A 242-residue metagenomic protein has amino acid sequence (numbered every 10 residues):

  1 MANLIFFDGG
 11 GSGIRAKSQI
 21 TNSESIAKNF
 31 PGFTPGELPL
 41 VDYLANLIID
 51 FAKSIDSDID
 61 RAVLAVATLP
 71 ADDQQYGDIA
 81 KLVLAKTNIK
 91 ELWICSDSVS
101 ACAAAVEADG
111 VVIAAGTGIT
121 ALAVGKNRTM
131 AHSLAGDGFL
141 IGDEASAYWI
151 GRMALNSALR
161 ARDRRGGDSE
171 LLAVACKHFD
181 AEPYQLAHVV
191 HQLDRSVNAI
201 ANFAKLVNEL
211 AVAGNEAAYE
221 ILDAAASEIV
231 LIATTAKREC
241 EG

Functional and structural regions predicted by a protein language model:
M1, I89-I113: Conserved phosphate-binding catalytic cores of ATP/NTP-utilizing and phosphoryl-transfer enzymes
M1-I59, A105-V111, L155-G242: ATP-binding/phosphotransfer module of carbohydrate and carboxylate kinases, centering on a glycine-rich
N22-S23, I79-K86, V111, K126-A131: A glycine- and small-aliphatic-rich helix-loop capping segment at beta-alpha/alpha-beta transitions that lines
T34-P35, I49-W93, A104-V106, H188: Short beta-strand-loop/turn "lid" adjacent to the catalytic site in phosphate-handling enzymes
V41, D73-G77, A147: Conserved strand-to-helix beginnings and helix N-cap segments that scaffold or border functional pockets
V63-L69, A115-T117, G242: Glycine-rich beta-strand-to-loop/alpha-helix junction loops that act as flexible
A71-D72, S100-C102, T120-A121: Short, active-site-adjacent cap segments at secondary-structure transitions
A108-A161: Glycine-rich phosphate-binding loop of actin/hexokinase-like ATP-binding domains
